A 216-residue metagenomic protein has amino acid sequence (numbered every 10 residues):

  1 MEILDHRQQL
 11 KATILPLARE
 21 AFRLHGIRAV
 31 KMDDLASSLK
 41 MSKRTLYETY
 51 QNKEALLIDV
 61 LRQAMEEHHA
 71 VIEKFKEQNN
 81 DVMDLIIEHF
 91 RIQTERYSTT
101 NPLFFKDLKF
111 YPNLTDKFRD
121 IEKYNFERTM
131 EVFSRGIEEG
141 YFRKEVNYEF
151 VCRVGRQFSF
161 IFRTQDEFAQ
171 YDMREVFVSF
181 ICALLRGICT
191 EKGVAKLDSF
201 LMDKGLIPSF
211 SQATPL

Functional and structural regions predicted by a protein language model:
M1-H25, A29-M41, A55-I58: Basic, helix-initiating cap at the start of DNA-binding domains
K40-Y50: Short hydrophobic/aromatic patch on the recognition helix
N52-L57, E67-H68: Short amphipathic alpha-helical segment with a characteristic S/N-K-E followed by hydrophobic residues
D59, A70-T99, C152-G155: Hydrophobic alpha-helical connector segments
M83-D84, D120-I121, E138-V154, F168-V178: All-alpha amphipathic helical-bundle segments outside canonical DNA-binding/catalytic cores that form hydrophobic
R91-E95, F104-D107, C182-I188: Helix-loop "lid/cap" segments that line or gate small-molecule binding pockets
S98-F150: Short secondary-structure transition hinges
E131, R135, E139, Y171-L216: C-terminal peripheral helix-coil segments that are non-catalytic and often amphipathic
